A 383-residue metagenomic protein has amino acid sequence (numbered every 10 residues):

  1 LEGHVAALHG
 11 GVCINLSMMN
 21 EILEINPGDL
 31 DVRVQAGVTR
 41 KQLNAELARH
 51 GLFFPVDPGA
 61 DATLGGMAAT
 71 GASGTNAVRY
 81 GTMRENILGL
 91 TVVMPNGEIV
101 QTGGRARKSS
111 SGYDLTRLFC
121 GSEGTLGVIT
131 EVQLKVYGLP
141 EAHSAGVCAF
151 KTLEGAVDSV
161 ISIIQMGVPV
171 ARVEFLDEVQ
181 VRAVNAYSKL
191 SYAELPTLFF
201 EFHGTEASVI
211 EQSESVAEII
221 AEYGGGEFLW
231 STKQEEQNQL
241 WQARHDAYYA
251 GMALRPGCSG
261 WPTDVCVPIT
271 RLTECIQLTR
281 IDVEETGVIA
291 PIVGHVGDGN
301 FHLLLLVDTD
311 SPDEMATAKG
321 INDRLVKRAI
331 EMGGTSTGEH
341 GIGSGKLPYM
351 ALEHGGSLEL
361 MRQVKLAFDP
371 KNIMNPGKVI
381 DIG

Functional and structural regions predicted by a protein language model:
L1-M19, A36, H295-V296, A329: Glycine-rich N-terminal segment of FAD-binding domains in flavoprotein oxidoreductases, spanning the beta-loop-helix
L1-V5, V12-L16, T125-Q133, E206-V216 (+1 more regions): Short, acidic (Asp/Glu-rich) active-site segment that either coordinates a divalent metal cofactor
E21-E174, M374: FAD-binding subdomain of flavoenzyme oxidoreductases
P27-L30, D310, S344-L352: Short beta-alpha connecting loops at secondary-structure transitions that line or flank enzyme active sites
E98, L347-G383: Activity-critical C-terminal alpha-helical subdomain
G124, L303, D369: Conserved, mostly hydrophobic/aromatic
Y137-G138, S144, A149-T152, V157-I321 (+2 more regions): C-terminal substrate-recognition/cap domain of FAD-linked oxidoreductases
H295, T335-I342, P376-V379: Short acidic/histidine-rich active-site segments
